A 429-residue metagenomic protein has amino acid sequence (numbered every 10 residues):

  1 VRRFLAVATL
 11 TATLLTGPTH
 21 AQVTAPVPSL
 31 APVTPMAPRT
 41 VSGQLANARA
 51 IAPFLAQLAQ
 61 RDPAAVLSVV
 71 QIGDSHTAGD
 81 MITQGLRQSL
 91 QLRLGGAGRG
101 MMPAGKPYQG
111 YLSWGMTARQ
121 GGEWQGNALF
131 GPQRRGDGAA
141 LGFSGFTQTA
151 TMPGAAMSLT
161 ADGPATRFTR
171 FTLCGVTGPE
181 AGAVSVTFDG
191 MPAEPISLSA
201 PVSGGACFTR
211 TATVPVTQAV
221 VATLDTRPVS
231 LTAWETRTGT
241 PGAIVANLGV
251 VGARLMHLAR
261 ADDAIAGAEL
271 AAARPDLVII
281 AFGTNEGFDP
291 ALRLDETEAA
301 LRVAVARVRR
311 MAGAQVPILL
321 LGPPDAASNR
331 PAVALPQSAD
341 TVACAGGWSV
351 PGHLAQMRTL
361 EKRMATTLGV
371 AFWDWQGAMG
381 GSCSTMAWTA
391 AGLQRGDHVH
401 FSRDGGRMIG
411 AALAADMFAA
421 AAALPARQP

Functional and structural regions predicted by a protein language model:
V1-F4: Positively charged n-region of N-terminal signal peptides that target proteins for export
A6-L15: Hydrophobic helical h-region of N-terminal Sec-dependent signal peptides in bacterial secretory/periplasmic proteins
G17-A21: Sec/Tat signal peptide C-region and signal peptidase I cleavage site
P28-Q71, N127-G154: Membrane/wall-proximal cationic-aromatic binding patches
P53, M81, G85, A261 (+8 more regions): Extracytoplasmic/secreted proteins, especially bacterial periplasmic and envelope-associated proteins
S68, H76-A306, A312-A314, A327-N329 (+1 more regions): Conserved SGNH/GDSL esterase-like catalytic core that processes O-acyl groups on lipids and polysaccharides
S68, Q315-L319, A371: Proline-centered loop/turn at the N-terminus of a beta-strand
D263, A326-P429: Catalytic His-Asp segment of secreted/periplasmic serine-dependent ester chemistry enzymes
